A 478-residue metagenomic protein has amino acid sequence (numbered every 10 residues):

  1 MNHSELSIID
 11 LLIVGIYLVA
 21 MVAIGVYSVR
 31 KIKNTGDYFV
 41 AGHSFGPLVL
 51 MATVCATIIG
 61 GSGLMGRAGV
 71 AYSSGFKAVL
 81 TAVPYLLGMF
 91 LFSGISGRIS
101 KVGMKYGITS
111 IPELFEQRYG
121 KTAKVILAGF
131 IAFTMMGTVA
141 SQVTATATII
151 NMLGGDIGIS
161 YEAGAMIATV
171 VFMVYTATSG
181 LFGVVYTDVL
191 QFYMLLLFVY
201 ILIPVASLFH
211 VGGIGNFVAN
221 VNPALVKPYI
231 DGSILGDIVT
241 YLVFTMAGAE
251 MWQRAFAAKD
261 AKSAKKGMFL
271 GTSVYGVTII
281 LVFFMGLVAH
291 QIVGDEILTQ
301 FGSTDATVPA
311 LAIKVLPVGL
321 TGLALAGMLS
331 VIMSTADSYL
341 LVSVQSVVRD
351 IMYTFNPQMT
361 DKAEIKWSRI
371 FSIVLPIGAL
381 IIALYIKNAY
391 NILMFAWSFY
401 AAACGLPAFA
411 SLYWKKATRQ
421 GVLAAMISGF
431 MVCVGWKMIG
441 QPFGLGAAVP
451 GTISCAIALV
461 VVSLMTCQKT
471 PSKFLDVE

Functional and structural regions predicted by a protein language model:
M1-E478: Membrane-embedded helix-loop-helix hairpins and adjacent transmembrane boundary segments in multi-pass transporters
